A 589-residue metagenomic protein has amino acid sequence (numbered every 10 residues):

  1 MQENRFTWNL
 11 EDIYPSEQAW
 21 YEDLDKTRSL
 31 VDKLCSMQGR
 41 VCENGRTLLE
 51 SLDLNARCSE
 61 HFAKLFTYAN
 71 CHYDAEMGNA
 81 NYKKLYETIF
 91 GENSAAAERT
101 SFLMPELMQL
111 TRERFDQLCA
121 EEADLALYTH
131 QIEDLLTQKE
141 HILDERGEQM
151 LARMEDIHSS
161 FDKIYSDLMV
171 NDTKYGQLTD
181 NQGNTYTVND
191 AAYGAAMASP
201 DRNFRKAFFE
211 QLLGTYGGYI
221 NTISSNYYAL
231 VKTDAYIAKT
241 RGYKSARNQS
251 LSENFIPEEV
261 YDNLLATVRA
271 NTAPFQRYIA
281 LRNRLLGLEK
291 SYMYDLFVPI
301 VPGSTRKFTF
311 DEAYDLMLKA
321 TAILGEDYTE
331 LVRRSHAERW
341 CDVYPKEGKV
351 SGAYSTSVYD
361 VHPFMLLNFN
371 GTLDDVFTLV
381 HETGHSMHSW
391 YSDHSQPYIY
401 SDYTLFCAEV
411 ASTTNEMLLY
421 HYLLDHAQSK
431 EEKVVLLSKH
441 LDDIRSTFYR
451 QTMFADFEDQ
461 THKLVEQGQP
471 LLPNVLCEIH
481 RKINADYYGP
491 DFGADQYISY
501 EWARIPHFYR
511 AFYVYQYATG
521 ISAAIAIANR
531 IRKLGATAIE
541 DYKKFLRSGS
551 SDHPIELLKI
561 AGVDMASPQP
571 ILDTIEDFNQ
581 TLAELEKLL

Functional and structural regions predicted by a protein language model:
M1-G303, Y314, K587-L588: A well-structured
Q2, P15, L103, L107 (+9 more regions): C-terminal, non-catalytic "cap/extension" segments appended to globular domains
W8-L10, M197-L212, Q249-N263, D295-T305 (+5 more regions): Glycine- and acidic
D180-A198, R306-V380, H385-S389: Active-site-adjacent "gating/activation" loops or surface patches in catalytic cores
K239-K244, N248, K290-M293, S351-P363 (+3 more regions): Active-site-adjacent bridging/hinge elements
G242, N370-W390, S412, M417 (+2 more regions): Active-site recognition of the HExxH zinc-binding catalytic motif
L285-A320, T329, H388, L441-T447 (+2 more regions): Long, K/E/R/D-enriched contiguous segments that form extended
Y403-K430, H440-D442, S446, G520: Post-HExxH zinc-binding segment in Zn-dependent metallohydrolases
